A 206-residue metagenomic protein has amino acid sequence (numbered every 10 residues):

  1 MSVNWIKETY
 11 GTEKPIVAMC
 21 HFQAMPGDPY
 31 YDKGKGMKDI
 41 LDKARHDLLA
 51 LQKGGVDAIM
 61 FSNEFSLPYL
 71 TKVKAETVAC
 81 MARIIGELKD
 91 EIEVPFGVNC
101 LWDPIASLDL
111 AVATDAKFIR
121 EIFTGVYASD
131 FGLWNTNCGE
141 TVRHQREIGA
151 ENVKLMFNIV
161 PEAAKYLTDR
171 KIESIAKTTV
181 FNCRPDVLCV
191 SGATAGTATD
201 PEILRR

Functional and structural regions predicted by a protein language model:
S2-C20: N-terminal basic/disordered segments at the start of proteins
P15-V17, F22-K74, A82-F96, D103-R206: Alpha/beta enzyme core
